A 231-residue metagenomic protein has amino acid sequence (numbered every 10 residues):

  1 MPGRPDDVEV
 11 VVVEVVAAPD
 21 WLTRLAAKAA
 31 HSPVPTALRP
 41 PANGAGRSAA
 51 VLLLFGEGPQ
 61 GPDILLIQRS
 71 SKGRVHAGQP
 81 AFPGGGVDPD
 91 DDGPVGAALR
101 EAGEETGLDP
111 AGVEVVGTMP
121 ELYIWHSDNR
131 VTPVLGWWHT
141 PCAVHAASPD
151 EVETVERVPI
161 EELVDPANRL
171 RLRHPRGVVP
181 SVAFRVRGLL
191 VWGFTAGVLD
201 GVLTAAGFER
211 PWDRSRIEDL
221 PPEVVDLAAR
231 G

Functional and structural regions predicted by a protein language model:
M1-A81, G86-E104, L108-C142, V152 (+3 more regions): N-terminal leader/linker segments that precede catalytic domains of diphosphate-processing enzymes
V144-A147, V155: S-adenosyl-L-methionine/SAH cofactor-binding core of RNA-modifying enzymes
I160-R171: A mid-sequence, solvent-exposed acidic-amphipathic segment
